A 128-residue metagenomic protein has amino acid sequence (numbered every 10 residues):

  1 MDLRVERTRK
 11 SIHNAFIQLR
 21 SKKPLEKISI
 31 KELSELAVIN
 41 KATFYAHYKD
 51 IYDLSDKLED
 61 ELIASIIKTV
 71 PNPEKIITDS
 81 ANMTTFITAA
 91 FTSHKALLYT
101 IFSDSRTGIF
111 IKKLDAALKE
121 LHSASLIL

Functional and structural regions predicted by a protein language model:
M1, P73-A96: Primarily secretory-pathway and cell-envelope proteins
M1-K23, K27: Basic, helix-initiating cap at the start of DNA-binding domains
K10-Q18, L36, D53-N72, N82 (+2 more regions): Alpha-helical structural segments
Q18-L25, K68-E74, H94, L98 (+1 more regions): Basic, amphipathic alpha-helical hairpins
L19-Y52: Helix-turn-helix
I28-S29, Y99-I101, F110: Short, hydrophobic secondary-structure boundary micro-motifs
P71, I101-T107: Short linear capping/connector segments at secondary-structure termini
S105-L128: Amphipathic alpha-helical packing segments from all-alpha helical-bundle domains
